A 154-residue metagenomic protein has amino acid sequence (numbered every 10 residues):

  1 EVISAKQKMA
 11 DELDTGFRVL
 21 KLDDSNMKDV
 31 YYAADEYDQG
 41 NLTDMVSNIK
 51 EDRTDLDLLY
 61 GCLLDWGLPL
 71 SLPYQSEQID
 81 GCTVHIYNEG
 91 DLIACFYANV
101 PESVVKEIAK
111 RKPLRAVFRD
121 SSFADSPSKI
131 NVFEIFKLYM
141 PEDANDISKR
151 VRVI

Functional and structural regions predicted by a protein language model:
E1-I154: Accessory, often C-terminal, charged low-complexity segments
